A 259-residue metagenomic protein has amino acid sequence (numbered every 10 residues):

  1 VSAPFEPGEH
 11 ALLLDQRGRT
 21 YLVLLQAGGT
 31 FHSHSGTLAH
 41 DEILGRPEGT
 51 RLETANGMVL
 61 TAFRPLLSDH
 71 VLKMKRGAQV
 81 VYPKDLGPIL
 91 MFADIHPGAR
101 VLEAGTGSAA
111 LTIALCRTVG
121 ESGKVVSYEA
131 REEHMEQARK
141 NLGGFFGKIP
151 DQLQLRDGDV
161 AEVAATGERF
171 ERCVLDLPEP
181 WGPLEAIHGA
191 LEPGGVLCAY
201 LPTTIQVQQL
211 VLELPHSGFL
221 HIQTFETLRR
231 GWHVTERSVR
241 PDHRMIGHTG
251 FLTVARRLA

Functional and structural regions predicted by a protein language model:
V1-R64: N-terminal auxiliary segments of SAM/dcSAM-dependent transferases
S2-A3, K73-L86: Conserved SAM-binding loop and adjacent beta-strand
M91-H96, T118, F146-G147, A164 (+1 more regions): Glycine-rich helix-loop-beta junction characteristic of Rossmann-like nucleotide cofactor-binding loops
H96-G107: Conserved class I S-adenosyl-L-methionine
A99, G123, G195: Glycine-centered, small-residue-biased loops immediately flanking beta-strands in adenine/cofactor-binding cores
S108-E121, H188-G189: Conserved SAM-binding loop of SAM-dependent methyltransferases across substrates and taxa, primarily the Class I
Y128-P180: S-adenosyl-L-methionine
L184-F251: C-terminal substrate-binding/active-site "lid" region of AdoMet-derived donor-dependent transferases
